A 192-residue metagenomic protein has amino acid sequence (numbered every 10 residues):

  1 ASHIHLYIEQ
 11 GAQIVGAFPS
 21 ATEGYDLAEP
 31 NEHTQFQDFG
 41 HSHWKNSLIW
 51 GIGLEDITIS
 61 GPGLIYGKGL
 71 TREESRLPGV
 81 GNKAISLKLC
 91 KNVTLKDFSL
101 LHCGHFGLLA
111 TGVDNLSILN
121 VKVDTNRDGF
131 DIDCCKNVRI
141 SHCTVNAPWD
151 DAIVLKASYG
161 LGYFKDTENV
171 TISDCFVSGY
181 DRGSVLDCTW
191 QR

Functional and structural regions predicted by a protein language model:
A1-R192: Extracellular/periplasmic carbohydrate-active domains that bind, remodel, or depolymerize complex polysaccharides
